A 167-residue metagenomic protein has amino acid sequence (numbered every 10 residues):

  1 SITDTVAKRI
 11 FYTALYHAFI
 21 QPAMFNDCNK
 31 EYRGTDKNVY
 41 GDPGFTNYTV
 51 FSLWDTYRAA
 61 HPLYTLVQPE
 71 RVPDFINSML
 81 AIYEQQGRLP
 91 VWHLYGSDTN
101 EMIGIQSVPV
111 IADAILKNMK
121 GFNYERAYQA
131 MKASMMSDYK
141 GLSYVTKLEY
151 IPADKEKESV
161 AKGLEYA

Functional and structural regions predicted by a protein language model:
S1-N47, A81, R88-V91, K120-E125 (+1 more regions): Acidic/polar, glycine-enriched structural segments that form the non-catalytic walls/loops of the carbohydrate-binding
I2, T46, L63-V67, Y95-S97: Hydrophobic alpha-helical bundle architecture
T13-D27, T49-V72, A112-N118: Alpha-helical support elements that line or immediately flank enzyme active sites and cofactor-binding pockets
P43-F45, T56, A60, V108 (+1 more regions): Flexible glycine/proline-enriched surface loops and loop-helix/loop-strand junctions
N47-F51, D98-E101: A short, ordered amphipathic alpha-helix with a cationic face
R71, S78, I82-A167: Active-site cavity-forming subdomains of large catalytic enzyme subunits
